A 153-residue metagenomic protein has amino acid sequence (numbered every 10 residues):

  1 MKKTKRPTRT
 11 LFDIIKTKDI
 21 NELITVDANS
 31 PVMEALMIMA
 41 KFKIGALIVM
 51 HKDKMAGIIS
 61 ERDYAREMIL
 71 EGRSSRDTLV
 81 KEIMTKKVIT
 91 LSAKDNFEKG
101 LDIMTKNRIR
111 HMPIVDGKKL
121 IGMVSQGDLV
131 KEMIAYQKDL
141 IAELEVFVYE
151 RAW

Functional and structural regions predicted by a protein language model:
M1-W153: Tandem CBS (Cystathionine beta-synthase) repeat/Bateman regulatory domains
